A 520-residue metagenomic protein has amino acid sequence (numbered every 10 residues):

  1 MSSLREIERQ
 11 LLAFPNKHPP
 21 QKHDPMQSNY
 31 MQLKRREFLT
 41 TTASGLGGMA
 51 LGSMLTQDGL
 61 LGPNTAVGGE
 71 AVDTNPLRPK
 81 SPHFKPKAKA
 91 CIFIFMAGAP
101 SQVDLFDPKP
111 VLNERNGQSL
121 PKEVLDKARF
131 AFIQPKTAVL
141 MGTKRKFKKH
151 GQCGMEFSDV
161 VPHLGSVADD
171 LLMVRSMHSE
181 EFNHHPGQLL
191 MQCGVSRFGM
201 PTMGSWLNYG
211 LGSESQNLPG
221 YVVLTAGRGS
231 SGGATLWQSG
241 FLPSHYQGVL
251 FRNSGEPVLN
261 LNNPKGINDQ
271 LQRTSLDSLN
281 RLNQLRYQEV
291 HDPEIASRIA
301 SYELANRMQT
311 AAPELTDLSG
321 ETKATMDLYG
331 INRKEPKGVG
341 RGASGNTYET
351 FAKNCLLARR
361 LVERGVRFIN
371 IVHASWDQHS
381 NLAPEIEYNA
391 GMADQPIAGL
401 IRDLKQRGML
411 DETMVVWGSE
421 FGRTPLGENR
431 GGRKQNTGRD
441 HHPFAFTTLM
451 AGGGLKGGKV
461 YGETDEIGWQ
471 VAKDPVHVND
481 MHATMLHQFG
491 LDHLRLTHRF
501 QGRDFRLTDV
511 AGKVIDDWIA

Functional and structural regions predicted by a protein language model:
S3-A520: Ligand-binding pockets and gating/stacking loops
